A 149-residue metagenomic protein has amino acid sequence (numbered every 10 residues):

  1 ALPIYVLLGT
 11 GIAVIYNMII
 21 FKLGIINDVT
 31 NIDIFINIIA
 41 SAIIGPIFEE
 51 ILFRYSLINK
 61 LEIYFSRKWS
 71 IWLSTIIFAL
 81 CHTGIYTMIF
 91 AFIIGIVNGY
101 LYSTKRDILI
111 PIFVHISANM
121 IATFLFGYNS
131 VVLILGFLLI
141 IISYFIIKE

Functional and structural regions predicted by a protein language model:
A1-I4, I25, T104-R106, I147-E149: Membrane-helix interface linkers and caps
A1-I51, I58-N59, I63: Juxtamembrane helix-loop-helix connectors linking adjacent transmembrane helices in multi-pass membrane enzymes
P3-L7, F35-I39, K68-I76, M88-I89 (+2 more regions): Hydrophobic alpha-helical transmembrane segments
Y5-M18, L133-E149: Hydrophobic core of alpha-helical transmembrane segments in multi-pass integral membrane proteins
A13, N59, R67-H82, I116: Small-polar-interrupted transmembrane alpha-helices in polytopic inner-membrane proteins
I47-L52, S56-L57, L80, G84 (+2 more regions): Active-site His/Glu-centered metal-binding helix of metallohydrolases
I51-L73, Y100-D107: Membrane-interface helix/loop boundary segments of multi-pass membrane proteins
T87-L139, S143: Functionally important transmembrane alpha-helices
